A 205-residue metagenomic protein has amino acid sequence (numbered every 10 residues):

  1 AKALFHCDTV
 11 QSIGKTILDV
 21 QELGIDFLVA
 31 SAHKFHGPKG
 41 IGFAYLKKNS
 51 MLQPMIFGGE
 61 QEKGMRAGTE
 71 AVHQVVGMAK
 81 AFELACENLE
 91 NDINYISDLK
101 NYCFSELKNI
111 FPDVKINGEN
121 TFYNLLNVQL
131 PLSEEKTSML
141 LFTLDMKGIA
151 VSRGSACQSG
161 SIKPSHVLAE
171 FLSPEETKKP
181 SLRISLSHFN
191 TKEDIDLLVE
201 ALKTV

Functional and structural regions predicted by a protein language model:
A1-V205: Pyridoxal 5′-phosphate
